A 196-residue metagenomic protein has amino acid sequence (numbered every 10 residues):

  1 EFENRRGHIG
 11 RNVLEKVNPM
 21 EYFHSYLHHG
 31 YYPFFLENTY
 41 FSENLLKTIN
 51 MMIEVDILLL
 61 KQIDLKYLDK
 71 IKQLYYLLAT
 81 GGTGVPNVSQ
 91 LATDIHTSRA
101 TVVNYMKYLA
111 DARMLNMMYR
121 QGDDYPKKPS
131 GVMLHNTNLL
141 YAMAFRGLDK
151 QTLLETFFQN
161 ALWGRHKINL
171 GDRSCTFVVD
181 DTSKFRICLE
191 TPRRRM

Functional and structural regions predicted by a protein language model:
E1-E3: Alpha-helical sensor/transducer elements of the RecA-like P-loop NTPase core
R5-M52: Amphipathic alpha-helical "lid/sensor" segments that cap RecA-like P-loop NTPase cores
R6, N44-L45, I168, R193-R195: Generic hydrophobic, helix-prone segments enriched in Leu/Val/Ile
L36-F177, D181: Accessory nucleic acid-recognition modules appended to NTPase machines
L170-S174, L189-M196: Catalytic cores of nucleic-acid endonucleases
D181, R186-L189: Terminal-proximal interaction/regulatory segments of ATP-powered molecular machines
